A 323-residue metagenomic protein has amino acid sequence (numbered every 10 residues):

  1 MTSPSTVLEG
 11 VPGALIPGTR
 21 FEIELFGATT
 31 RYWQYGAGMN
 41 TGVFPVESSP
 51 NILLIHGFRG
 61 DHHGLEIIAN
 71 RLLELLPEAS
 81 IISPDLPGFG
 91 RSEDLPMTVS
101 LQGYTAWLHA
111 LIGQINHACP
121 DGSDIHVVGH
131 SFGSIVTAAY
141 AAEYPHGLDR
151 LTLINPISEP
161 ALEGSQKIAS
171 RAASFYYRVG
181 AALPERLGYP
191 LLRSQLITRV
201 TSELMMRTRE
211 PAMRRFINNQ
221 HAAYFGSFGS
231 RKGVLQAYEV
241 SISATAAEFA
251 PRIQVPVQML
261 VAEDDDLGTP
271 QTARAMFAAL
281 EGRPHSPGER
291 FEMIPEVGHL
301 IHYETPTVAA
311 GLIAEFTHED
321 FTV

Functional and structural regions predicted by a protein language model:
L25-A28, W33-N40, S80-F132, A142-Y144 (+2 more regions): Active-site loop/oxyanion-hole signature of alpha/beta-hydrolase fold enzymes
R31-E93: Conserved HGGG/HGGXW glycine-rich cap/lid loop of the alpha/beta-hydrolase fold
S134-P145, L151: Short glycine-enriched nucleophile-adjacent loop and the immediately C-terminal alpha-helix near the catalytic center
A142, R150-E185: Flexible "cap/lid" loop of the alpha/beta hydrolase fold
G164, R186-R252: Conserved alpha/beta-hydrolase catalytic His-Asp/Glu region
I253, M259-V261, D265: Short beta-strand/loop motif that positions the catalytic acidic residue of the alpha/beta-hydrolase fold
D266-T272: Conserved alpha/beta-hydrolase "acid-adjacent" motif
L267, V297-A310: Catalytic histidine-centered segment of alpha/beta-hydrolase-like enzymes
